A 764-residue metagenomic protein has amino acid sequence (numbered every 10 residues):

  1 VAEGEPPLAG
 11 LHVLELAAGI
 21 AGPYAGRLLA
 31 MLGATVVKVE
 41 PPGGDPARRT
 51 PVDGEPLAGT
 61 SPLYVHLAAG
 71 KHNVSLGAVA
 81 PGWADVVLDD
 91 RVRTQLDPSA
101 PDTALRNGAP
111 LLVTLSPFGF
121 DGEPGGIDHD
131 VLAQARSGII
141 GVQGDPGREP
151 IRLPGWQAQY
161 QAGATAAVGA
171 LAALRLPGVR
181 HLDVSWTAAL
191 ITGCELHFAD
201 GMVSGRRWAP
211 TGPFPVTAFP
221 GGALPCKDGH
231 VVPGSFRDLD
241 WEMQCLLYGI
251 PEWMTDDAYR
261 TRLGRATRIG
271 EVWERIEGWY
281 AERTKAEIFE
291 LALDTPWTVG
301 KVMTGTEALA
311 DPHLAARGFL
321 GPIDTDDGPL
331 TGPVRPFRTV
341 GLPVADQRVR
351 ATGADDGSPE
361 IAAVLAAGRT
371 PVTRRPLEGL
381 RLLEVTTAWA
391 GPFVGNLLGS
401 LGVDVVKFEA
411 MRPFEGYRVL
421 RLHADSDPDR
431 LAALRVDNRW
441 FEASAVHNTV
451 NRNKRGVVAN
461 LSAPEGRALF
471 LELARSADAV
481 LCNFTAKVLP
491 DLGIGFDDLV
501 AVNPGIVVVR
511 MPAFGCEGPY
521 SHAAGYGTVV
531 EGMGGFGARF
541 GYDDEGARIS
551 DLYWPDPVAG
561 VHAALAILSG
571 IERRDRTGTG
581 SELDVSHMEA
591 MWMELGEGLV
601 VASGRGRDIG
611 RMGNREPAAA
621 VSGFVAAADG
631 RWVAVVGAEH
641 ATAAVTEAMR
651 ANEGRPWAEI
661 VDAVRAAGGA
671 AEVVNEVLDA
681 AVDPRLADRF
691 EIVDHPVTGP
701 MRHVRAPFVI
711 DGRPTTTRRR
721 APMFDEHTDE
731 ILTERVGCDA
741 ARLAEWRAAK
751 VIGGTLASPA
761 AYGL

Functional and structural regions predicted by a protein language model:
V1-A47, D53-P56, T60-A68, V74-G119 (+6 more regions): Acyl-CoA thioester-binding alpha/beta core of soluble enzymes
A17, E149-Q161, T386, R548-V558: Cysteine-centered functional microenvironments
N73-S75, V458-L461: Conserved residues in the N-terminal Rossmann fold of short-chain dehydrogenase/reductase
A78, L461-F470: Adenosine-nucleotide cofactor-binding segment
V86-G144, C482-A538: N-terminal Rossmann-like NAD(P) cofactor-binding subdomain of oxidoreductases, focused on the glycine-rich
S137-L153, G534-D551: The feature captures the short pre-catalytic strand/loop hairpin that immediately precedes and shapes the active-site
D437-A443, N448: Active-site-adjacent "gating/activation" loops or surface patches in catalytic cores
